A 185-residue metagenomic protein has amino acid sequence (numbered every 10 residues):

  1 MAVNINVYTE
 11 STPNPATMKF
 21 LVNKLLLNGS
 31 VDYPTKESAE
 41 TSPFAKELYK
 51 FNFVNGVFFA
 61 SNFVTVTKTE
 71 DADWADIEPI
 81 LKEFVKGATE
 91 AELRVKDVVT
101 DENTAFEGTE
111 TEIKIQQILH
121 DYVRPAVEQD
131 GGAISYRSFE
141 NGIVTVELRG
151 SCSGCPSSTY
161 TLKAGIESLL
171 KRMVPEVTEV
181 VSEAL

Functional and structural regions predicted by a protein language model:
M1-L185: Domain-level signature for proteins that mediate thiol-based redox and metal-cofactor handling
